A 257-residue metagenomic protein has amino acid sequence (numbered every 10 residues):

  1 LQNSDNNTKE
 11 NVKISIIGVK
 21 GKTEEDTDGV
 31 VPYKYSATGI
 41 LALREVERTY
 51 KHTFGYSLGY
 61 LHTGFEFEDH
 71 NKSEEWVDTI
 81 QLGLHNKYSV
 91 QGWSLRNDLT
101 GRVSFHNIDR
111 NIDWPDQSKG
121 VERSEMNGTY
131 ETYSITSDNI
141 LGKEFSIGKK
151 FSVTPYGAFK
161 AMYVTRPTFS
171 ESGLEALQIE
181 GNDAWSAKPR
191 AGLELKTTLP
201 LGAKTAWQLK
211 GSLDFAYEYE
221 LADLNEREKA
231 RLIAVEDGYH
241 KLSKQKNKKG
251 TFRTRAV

Functional and structural regions predicted by a protein language model:
L1-G148: Outer membrane beta-barrel translocator domains of Type V secretion systems
V12-I16, Y56-L58, N97-L99, P155-F159 (+2 more regions): Membrane-embedded beta-strand positions of outer-membrane beta-barrel proteins
D26-D28, E68-H70, N107-P115, T165-G173 (+1 more regions): Outer-membrane beta-barrel and related beta-rich outer-membrane complex signature in Gram-negative bacteria
K87, Y163, Q178-V257: Outer membrane beta-barrel transmembrane domains
S89-Q91, G148, G173-E175, P200-G202: Short strand-coil-strand connectors
N111-E125, E171-L177, K229-K241: Solvent-exposed loop segments that connect transmembrane elements
G157-P167: A structural motif
